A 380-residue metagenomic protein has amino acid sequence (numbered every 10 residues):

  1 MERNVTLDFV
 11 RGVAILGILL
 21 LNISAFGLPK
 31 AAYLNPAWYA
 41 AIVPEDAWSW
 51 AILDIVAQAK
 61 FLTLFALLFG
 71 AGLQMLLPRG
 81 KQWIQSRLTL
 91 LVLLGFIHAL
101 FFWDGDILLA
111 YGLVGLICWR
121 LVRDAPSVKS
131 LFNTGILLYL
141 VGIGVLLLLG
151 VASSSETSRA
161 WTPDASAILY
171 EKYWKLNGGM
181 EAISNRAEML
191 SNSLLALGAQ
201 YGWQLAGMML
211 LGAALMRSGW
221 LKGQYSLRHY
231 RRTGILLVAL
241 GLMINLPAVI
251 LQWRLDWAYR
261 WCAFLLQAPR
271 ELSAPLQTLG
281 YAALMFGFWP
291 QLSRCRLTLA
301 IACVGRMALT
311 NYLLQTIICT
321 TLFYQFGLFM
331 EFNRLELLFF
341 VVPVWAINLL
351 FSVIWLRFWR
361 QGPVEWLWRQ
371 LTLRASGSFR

Functional and structural regions predicted by a protein language model:
M1-F69, L76: N-terminal signal-anchor module of multipass membrane proteins
E2-I18, P126-Y139, Y225-I235: Alpha-helical transmembrane segments and their helix-start/interface "positive-inside/aromatic belt" motifs in integral
A41-L53, G178-L194, D256-Q267: Juxtamembrane membrane-water interface segments that cap and precede transmembrane helices
T63-P78, L109-V122, Q200-G223, S273-S293: Specific transmembrane alpha-helix
M75, R79-L148: Internal alpha-helical transmembrane segments
N133-L215: Long hydrophobic alpha-helical segments that form multi-pass transmembrane helix bundles in integral membrane proteins
L205, A213, Y259-F358: Alpha-helical transmembrane segments of multi-pass integral membrane proteins
R360-R380: Membrane-proximal cytoplasmic C-terminal regulatory module of class A 7TM GPCRs
